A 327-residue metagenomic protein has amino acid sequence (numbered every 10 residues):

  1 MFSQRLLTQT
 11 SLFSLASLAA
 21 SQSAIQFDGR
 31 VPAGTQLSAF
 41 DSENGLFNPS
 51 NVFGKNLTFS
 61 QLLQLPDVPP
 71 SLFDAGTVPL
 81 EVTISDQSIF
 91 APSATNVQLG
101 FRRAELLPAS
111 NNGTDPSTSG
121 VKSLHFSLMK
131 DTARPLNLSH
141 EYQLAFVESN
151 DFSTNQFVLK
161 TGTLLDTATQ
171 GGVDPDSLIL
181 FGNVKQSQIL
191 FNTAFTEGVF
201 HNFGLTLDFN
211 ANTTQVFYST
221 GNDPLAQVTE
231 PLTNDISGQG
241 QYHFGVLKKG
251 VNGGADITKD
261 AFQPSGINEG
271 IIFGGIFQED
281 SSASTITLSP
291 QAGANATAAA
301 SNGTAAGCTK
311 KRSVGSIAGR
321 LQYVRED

Functional and structural regions predicted by a protein language model:
F2, A20-G172, G182-V184, D235-R312 (+1 more regions): Low-complexity, Ser/Thr/Pro/Gly-rich disordered linker/stalk regions
S3-S21: Cleavable N-terminal signal peptides of Sec/SRP-targeted secreted and luminal proteins
V78-L80, D176-L178, N212-T214: Hydrophobic residues embedded in beta-strands of well-ordered beta-sheets
S127, I179, G204-T206, Q215-F217 (+1 more regions): Beta-strand cores of modular interaction/reader domains in eukaryotic scaffold and signaling proteins, especially PDZ
S153-N155, S187-F191, D223-E230: Surface-exposed loop/edge segments in extracytoplasmic proteins
L180-N202: Short, aromatic/His-centered strand-loop micro-motif at the edge of beta-sheets
T196-T214, G221-N222: Localized edge beta-strand/strand-to-loop motifs within extracellular or lumenal beta-rich domains
L207, F217-H243, K249: Juxtamembrane loop segments immediately following a transmembrane helix
